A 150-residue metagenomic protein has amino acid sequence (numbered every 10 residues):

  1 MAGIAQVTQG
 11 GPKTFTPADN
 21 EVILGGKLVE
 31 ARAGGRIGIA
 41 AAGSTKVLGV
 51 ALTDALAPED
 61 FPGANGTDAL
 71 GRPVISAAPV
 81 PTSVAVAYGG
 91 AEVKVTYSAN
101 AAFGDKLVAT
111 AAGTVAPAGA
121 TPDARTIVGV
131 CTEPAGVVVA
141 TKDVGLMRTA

Functional and structural regions predicted by a protein language model:
M1-A150: Surface-exposed, low-hydrophobicity beta-strand/loop segments enriched in small/polar/acidic residues
